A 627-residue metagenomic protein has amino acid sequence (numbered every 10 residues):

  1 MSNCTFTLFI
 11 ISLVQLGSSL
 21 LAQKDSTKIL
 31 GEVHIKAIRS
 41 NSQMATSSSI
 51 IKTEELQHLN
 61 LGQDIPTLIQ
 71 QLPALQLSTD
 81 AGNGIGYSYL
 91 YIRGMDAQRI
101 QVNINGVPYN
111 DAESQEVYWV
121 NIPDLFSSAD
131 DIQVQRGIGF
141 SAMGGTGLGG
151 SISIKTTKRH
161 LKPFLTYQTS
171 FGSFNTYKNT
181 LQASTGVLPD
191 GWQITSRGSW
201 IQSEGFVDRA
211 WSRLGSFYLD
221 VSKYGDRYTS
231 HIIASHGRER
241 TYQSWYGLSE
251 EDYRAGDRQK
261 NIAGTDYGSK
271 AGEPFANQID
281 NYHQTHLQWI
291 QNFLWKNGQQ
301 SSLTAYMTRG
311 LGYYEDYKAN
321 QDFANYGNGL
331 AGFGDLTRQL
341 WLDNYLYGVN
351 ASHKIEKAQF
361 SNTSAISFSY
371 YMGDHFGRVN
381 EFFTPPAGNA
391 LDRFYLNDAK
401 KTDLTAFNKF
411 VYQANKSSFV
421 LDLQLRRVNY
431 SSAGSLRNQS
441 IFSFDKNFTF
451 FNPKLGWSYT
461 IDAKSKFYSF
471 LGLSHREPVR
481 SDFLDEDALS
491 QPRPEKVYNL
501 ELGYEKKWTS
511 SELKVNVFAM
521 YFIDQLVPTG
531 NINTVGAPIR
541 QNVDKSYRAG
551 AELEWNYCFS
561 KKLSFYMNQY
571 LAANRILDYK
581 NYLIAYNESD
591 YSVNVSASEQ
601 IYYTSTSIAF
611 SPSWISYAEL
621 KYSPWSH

Functional and structural regions predicted by a protein language model:
G31-G62, Y89: N-terminal periplasmic "start-of-domain" segments of outer-membrane beta-barrel proteins
P66-P108, D130: Extracytoplasmic beta-strand/coil segments of soluble accessory domains associated with Gram-negative outer-membrane
P108-R136, K155, D252: Short acidic/polar hinge/loop motifs at secondary-structure boundaries that mediate gating or recognition
I138-S141, G150-V187, G198-D208, A399: Short strand-turn segments of transmembrane beta-barrel domains in outer membranes, especially the first one or two
T180-Y218, Y313-T337, D343, F376-N380 (+4 more regions): Surface-exposed extracellular loop regions of Gram-negative outer-membrane beta-barrel proteins
S222, T229-Q288, E315-L336: Acidic/polar loop-and-plug regions of large Gram-negative outer-membrane beta-barrel proteins
Q359-S361, S367-S369, A390, F394-F522 (+5 more regions): Structural signature of Gram-negative outer-membrane beta-barrels, strongest in the C-terminal barrel of TonB-dependent
N415, A519-Y521, Q541-H627: Gram-negative outer-membrane beta-barrel transporters
